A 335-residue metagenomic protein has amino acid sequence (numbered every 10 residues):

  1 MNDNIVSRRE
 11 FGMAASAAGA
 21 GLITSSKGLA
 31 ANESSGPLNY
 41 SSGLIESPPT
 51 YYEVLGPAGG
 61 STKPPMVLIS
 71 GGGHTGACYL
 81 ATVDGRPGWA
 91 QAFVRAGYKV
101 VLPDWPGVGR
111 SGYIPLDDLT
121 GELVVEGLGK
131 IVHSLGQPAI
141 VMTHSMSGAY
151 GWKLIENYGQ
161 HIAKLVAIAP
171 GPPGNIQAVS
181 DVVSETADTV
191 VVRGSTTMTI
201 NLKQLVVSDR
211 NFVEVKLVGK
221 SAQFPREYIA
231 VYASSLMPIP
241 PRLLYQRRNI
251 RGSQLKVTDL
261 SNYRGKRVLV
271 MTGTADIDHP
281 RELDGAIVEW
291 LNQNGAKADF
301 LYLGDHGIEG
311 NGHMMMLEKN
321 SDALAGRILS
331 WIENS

Functional and structural regions predicted by a protein language model:
N2-A18: N-terminal secretory signal peptides and thylakoid transit peptides that target proteins across membranes
N32-A58: N-terminal cap/lid segment of alpha/beta-hydrolase-fold proteins
G60-S61, M66-R95: Short, surface-exposed "cap/lid" segments of acyl-processing enzymes
A77, P103-L119, E309-G310: Glycine-rich "HGGG/HGxG" loop immediately N-terminal to the catalytic nucleophile of the alpha/beta-hydrolase
R86-G112: Conserved alpha/beta-hydrolase
E122-A139: Conserved acidic catalytic loop of the alpha/beta-hydrolase fold
P138-I176: Conserved hydrolase catalytic core segment
V182-A296: Alpha/beta-hydrolase
